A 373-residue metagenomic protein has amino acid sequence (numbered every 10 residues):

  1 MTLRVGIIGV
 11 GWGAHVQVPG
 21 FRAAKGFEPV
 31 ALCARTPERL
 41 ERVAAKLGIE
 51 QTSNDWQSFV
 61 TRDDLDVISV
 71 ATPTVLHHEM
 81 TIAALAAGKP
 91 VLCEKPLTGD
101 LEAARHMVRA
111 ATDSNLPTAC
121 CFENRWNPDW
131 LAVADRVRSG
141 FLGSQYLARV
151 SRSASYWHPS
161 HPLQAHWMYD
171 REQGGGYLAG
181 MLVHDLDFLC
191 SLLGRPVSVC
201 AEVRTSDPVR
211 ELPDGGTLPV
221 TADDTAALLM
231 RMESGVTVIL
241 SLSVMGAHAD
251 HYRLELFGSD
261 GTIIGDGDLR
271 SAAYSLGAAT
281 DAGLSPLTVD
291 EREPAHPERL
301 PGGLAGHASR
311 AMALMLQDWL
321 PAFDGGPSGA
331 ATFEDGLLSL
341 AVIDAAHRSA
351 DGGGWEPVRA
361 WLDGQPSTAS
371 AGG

Functional and structural regions predicted by a protein language model:
M1-L47: N-terminal Rossmann-like dinucleotide-binding module
F27-A31, D66-I68, G176: Short active-site oxyanion
I49-D55: Conserved SAM-binding strand-loop segment of SAM-dependent methyltransferases
V67-T74, H78-R125, G140: Beta-strand-loop-alpha-helix segment that lines the small-molecule cofactor/substrate pocket of alpha/beta enzymes
L116, G143, L147, R348-G373: C-terminal capping/lid region of NAD(P)-dependent oxidoreductase domains
P117, N124-P219, G353: Predominantly a Rossmann-like dinucleotide-binding segment in NAD(P)-dependent oxidoreductases
V183, S241-A249: Glycine-rich phosphate/pyrophosphate-binding beta-alpha loops
P208-P213, L218-P219, A227, M232 (+4 more regions): C-terminal glycine/acidic-rich active-site capping loop/insertion
